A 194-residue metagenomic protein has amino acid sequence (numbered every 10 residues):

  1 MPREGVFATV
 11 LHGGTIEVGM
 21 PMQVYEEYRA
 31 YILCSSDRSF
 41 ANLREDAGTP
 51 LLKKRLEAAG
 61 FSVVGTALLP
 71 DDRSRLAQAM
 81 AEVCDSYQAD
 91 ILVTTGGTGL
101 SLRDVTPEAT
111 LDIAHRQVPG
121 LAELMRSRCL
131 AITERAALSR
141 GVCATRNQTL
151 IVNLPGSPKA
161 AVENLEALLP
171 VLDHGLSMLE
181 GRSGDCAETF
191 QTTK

Functional and structural regions predicted by a protein language model:
M1, V24, D85, A136 (+1 more regions): Solvent-exposed alpha-helices and their adjacent loops that cap or buttress functional pockets in soluble metabolic
M1-E27: Metal-cofactor-dependent catalytic cores
Y28-D71: Glycine-rich phosphate/diphosphate-binding loop of Rossmann-like nucleotide-binding domains
L33-C34, T94-T95, N153-P155: Short beta-strand segments
R38-S39, T98-L100, P158-A160: Gly/Ser/Thr-rich loops at beta-strand to alpha-helix junctions that form or flank small-molecule/cofactor-binding
E57, S62-T94, G99-I113: N-terminal small/polar loop signature for handling phosphorylated ligands or for N-terminal nucleophile
V105-K194: Proline/glycine-rich low-complexity loops and linkers
